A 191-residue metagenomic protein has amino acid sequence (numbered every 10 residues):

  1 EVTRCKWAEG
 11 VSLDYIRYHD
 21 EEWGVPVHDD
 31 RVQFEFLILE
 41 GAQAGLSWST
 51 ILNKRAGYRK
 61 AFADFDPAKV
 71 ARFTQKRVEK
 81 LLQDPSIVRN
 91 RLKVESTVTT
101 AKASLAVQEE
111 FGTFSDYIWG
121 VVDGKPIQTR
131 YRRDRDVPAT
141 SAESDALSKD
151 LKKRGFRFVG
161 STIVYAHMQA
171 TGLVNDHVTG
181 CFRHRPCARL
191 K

Functional and structural regions predicted by a protein language model:
E1-K191: HhH-family (HhH-GPD) DNA N-glycosylase catalytic core used in base-excision repair
